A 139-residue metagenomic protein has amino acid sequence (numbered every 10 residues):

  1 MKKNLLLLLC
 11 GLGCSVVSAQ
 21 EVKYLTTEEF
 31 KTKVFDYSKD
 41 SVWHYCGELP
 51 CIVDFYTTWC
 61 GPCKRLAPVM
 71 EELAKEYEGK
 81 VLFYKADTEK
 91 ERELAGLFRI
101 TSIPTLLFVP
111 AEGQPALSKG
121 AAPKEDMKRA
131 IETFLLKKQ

Functional and structural regions predicted by a protein language model:
M1-E21: Bacterial Sec-dependent N-terminal signal peptides
L25-L49: A short beta-strand-turn-helix
T27, A67-A74, K124, K128-I131: Extracytoplasmic/secreted envelope proteins and their assembly/folding machinery, especially bacterial periplasmic
E48-C51, F55-W59, S102: Short pre-active-site segment immediately N-terminal to redox-active cysteine/selenocysteine motifs in thiol-based
E48-C51, G79-L82, A111: Loop/turn elements at helix/coil->beta-strand transitions in domains of secreted/extracellular proteins
F55, L66, M70-A74, E78-R92: Thiol-based oxidoreductase modules, predominantly thioredoxin-like and allied folds used for disulfide exchange
T58-R65, T105: C-type cytochrome heme c attachment motif
S102, L107-Q139: Non-catalytic, surface beta->alpha helical segment in thiol-disulfide oxidoreductase systems
